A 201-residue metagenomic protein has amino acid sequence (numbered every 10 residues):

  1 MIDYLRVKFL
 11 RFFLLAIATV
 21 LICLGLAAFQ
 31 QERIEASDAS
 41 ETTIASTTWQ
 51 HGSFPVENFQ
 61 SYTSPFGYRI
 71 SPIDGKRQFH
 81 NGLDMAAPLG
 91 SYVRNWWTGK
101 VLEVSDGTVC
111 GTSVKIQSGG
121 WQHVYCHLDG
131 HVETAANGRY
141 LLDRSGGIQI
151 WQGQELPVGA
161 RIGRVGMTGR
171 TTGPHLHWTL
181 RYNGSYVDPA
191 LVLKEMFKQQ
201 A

Functional and structural regions predicted by a protein language model:
M1-A45: N-terminal secretion targeting segments of exported proteins
Q30-S113, S118-G119, H131, P157-V158 (+4 more regions): Surface-exposed, glycine-biased beta-strand/turn segments
W49-Q50, L102, T134-Y140, G147-A160 (+1 more regions): Acidic, glycine-rich catalytic/binding loops that coordinate metals and/or anionic ligands
H80, H127, H175-T179: Histidine-centered divalent metal-coordination motifs
L83, Q117-W151: Active-site region of chymotrypsin-like
S91, W121-V124, S185: Short acidic/polar mixed-charge low-complexity motifs
